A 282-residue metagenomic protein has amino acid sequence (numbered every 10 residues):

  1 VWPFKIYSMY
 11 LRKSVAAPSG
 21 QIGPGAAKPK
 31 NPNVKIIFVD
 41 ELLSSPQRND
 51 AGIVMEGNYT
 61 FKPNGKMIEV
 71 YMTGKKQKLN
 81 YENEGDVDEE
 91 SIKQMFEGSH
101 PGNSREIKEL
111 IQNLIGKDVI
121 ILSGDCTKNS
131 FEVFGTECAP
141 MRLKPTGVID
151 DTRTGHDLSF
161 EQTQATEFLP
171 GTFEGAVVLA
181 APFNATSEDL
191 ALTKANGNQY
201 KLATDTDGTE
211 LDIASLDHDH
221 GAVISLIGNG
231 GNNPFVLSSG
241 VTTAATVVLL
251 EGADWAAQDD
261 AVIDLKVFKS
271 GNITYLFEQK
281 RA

Functional and structural regions predicted by a protein language model:
Y7-K93, C138-D151, A181-S187, Q199-K201: Solvent-exposed edge beta-strands and adjacent loop segments that serve as assembly or binding interfaces
Y10-S14, S91-I111, T206-E210: Charged, amphipathic alpha-helical segments
M72-Q77, G124-E167, V241, W255-D260 (+1 more regions): Short beta-strand and beta-hairpin "edge-sheet" elements
Y81-R105, T152-E167: Oligomerization/assembly interface segments of phage tail-like spikes and tubes
G102-F134: Short, acidic/charged, Gly/Pro-enriched secondary-structure junctions
T166-K194, N272, L276-A282: Glycine-rich, low-complexity segments
T204-A282: Acidic, glycine/polar-enriched metal-coordinating patches/loops that mediate binding to polyanionic ligands
